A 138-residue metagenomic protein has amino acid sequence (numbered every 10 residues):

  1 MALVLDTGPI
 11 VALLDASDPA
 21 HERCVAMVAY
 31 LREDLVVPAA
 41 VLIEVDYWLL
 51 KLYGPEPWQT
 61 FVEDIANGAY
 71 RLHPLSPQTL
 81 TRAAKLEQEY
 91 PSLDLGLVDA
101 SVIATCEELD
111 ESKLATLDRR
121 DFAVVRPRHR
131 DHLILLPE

Functional and structural regions predicted by a protein language model:
M1, L31-L35, G68-R71, E108-K113: Short active-site oxyanion
M1-V37, L50-E63, R128-D131: Short, well-structured N-terminal submotif of metal-dependent ribonuclease cores
L3-D6, V37-P38, L95-G96, D118 (+1 more regions): Histidine- and aromatic-rich ligand-binding microenvironments
G8-P9, A40, Q78, R120: Alpha-helix/helix-capping structural signal
P9-I10, E44-V45, R82: A general alpha-helix detector
Y30-L31, W48, L52, G68-R71 (+1 more regions): Alpha-helix C-capping/helix-to-loop hinge sites
R71-L117: Active-site neighborhoods of divalent-metal-dependent phosphate/nucleic-acid chemistry enzymes
I103, E107-E138: Acidic, PIN/NYN-like endoribonuclease modules and their adjacent C-terminal/linker elements
